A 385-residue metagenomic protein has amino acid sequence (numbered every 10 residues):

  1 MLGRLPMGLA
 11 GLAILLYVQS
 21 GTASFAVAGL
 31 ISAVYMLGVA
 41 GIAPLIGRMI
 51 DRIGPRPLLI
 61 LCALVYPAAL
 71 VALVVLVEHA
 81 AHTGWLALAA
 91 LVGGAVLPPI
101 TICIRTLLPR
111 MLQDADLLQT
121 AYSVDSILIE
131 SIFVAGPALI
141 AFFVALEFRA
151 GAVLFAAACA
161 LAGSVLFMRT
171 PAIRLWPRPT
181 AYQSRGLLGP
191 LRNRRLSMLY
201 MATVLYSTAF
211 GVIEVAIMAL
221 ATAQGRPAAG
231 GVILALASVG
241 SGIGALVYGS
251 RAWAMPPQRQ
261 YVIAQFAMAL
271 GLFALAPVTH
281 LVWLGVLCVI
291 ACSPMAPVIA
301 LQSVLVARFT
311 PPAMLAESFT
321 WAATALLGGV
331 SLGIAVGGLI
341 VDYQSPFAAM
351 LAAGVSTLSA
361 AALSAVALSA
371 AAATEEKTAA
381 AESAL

Functional and structural regions predicted by a protein language model:
M1-A40, P190-A235: Helix-loop boundary and gating motifs at the non-cytosolic
I14, P98-L112, I217, P297-T310: Intracellular juxtamembrane helix-capping segments at the cytosolic ends of symmetry-related transmembrane helices
G41-P55, V144, I243-P257, V341: Helix-to-loop junctions at the C-terminal end of transmembrane segments in multipass secondary transporters
L64-A80, A267-T279: C-terminal ends and interior cores of transmembrane alpha-helices in multi-pass membrane transporters/permeases
A89-E130: Cytoplasmic helix-loop-helix junction between adjacent transmembrane helices in 12-TM secondary transporters
R169-T208, L385: Juxtamembrane intracellular "pre-TM" segments in multi-pass secondary transporters
Q258-Q302: C-terminal transmembrane helical hairpin of 12-TM major facilitator-type secondary transporters
A313-Q344: A late C-terminal transmembrane helix in Major Facilitator Superfamily
